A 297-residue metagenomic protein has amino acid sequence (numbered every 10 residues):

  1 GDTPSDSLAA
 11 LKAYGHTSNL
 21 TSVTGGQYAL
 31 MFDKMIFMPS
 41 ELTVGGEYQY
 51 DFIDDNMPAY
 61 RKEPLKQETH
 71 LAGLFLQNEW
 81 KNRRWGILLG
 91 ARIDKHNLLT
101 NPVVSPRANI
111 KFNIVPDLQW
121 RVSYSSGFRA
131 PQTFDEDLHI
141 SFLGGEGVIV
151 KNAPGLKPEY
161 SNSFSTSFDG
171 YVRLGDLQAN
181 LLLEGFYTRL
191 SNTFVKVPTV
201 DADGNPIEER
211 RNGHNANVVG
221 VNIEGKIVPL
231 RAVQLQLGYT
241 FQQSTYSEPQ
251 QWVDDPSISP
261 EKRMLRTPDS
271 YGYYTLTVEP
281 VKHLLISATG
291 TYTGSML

Functional and structural regions predicted by a protein language model:
G1-K12, D54-K62, L99-P106, T133-H139 (+6 more regions): Outer-membrane beta-barrel translocator domains and adjoining extracellular loop/strand segments of Gram-negative
G1-P4, N113, R121, G155-R211 (+1 more regions): Membrane-embedded beta-barrel scaffold of Gram-negative outer-membrane proteins
G1-T100, A179-G185, A232-T240: Face-selective signature of the C-terminal outer-membrane beta-barrel domain
K12-L20, K62-H70, H96-P102, F142 (+3 more regions): Replace "Gram-negative outer membrane beta-barrel proteins" with "bacterial and organellar outer membrane beta-barrel
T24-F32, L74-W80, A108-I114, T166-G170 (+4 more regions): Residues on the lipid-exposed face of transmembrane beta-strands in outer-membrane beta-barrel proteins
L30-I36, E79-R84, V104, F112-P116 (+6 more regions): Outer-membrane beta-barrel strand-turn architecture
Y48-D54, N82-R84, A91-N97, Y124-A130 (+5 more regions): Transmembrane beta-strands of outer-membrane beta-barrel pores
K81-R84, F186-R189, E209-L297: Gram-negative outer-membrane beta-barrel transporters
